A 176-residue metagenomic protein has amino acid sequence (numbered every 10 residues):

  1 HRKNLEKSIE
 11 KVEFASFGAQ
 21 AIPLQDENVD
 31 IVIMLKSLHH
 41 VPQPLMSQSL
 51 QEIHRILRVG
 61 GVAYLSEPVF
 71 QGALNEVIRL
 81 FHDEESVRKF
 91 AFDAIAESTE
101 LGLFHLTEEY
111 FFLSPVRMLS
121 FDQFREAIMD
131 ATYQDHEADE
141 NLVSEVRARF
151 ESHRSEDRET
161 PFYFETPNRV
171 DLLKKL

Functional and structural regions predicted by a protein language model:
H1-I22, Q48: Class I SAM-dependent methyltransferase SAM/SAH-binding core
I9-K11, G60, L103-L106: A generic structural signal for alpha->beta connector loops
Q20-V32: A short acidic, Gly/Pro-enriched loop at the edge of an enzyme's catalytic core that lines a small-molecule cofactor
D30-L45: A short SAM/SAH-binding and catalytic strip from SAM-dependent methyltransferases
S47-V59: A short glycine-rich, Lys/Arg-flanked "PGG" loop and its adjoining helix->strand segment in the class I
V62-F92: Conserved class I S-adenosyl-L-methionine
L101-L176: Conserved Class I S-adenosyl-L-methionine
